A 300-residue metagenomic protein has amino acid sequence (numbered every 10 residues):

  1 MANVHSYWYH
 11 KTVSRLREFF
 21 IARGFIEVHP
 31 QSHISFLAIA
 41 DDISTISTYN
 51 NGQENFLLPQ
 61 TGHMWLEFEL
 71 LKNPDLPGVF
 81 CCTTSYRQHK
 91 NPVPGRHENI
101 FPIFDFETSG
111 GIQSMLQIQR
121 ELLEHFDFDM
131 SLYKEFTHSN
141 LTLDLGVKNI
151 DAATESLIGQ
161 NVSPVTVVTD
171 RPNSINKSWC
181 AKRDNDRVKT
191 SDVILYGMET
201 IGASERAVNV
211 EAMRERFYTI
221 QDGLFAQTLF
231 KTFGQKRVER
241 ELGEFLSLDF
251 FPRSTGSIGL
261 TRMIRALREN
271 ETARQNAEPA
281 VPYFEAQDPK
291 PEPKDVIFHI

Functional and structural regions predicted by a protein language model:
M1-T45: TRNA-binding/sensing appendages of the translation machinery
A2-K11, S109-S114, Y133-E135: Cytochrome P450
S44-Q117, H138-I300: A translation/RNA-centric and nucleic-acid-associated enzymatic feature enriched in Class II aminoacyl-tRNA synthetases
L116-D127: Short amphipathic C-terminal alpha-helix that caps PH/PH-like domains
F126-F136: Flexible helix-coil linker/hinge segments at domain or subdomain boundaries
